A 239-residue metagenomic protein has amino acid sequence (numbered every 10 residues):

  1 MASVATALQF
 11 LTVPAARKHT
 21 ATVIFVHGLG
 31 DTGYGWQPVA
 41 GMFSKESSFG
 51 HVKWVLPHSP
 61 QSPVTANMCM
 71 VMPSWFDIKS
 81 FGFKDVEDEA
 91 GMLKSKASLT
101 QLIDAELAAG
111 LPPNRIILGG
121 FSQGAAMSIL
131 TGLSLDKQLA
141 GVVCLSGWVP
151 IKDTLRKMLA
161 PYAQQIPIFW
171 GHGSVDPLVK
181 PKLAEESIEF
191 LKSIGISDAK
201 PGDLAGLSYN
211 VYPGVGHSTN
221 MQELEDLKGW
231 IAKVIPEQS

Functional and structural regions predicted by a protein language model:
A2-R115: Serine-hydrolase catalytic machinery in alpha/beta-hydrolase-like enzymes
Y34, P177-E186, N220: Conserved alpha/beta-hydrolase "acid-adjacent" motif
V39, T131-G132, W230: Hydrophobic residues on the short alpha-helix immediately C-terminal to a glycine-rich phosphate/catalytic loop
S59-S62, W148, V215: Short beta-to-alpha linker loops that shape the active-site pocket of alpha/beta-hydrolase fold enzymes
L107, P112-A163: Primarily recognizes the serine-hydrolase "nucleophile elbow" in alpha/beta-hydrolase and SGNH/GDSL folds
N114, Y162-I168, L204-G206: Short, proline-enriched alpha-helix->beta-strand connector loops that line the catalytic pocket of alpha/beta-hydrolase
F169-H172, D176: Short beta-strand/loop motif that positions the catalytic acidic residue of the alpha/beta-hydrolase fold
E185, K192-S239: C-terminal catalytic histidine-bearing segment of alpha/beta-hydrolase fold enzymes
